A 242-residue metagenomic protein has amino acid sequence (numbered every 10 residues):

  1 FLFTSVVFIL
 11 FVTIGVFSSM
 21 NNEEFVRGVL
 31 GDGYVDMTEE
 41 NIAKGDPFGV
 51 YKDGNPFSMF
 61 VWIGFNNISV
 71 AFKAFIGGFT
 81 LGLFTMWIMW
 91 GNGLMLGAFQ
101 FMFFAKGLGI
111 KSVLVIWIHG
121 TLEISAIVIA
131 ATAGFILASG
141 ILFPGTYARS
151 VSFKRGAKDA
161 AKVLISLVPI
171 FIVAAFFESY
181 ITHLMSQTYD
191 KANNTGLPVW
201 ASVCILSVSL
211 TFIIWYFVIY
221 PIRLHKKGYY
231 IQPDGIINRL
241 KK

Functional and structural regions predicted by a protein language model:
F1-L10: Alpha-helical transmembrane segments and their helix-start/interface "positive-inside/aromatic belt" motifs in integral
F11-V12, C204-W215: Hydrophobic core of alpha-helical transmembrane segments in multi-pass integral membrane proteins
V12, V16-K44: Interfacial/capping segments of alpha-helical transmembrane domains
G15, V70, T85-L108: Small-polar-interrupted transmembrane alpha-helices in polytopic inner-membrane proteins
K44-P56, T80, W90-L94: Short juxtamembrane and helix-loop transition motifs at transmembrane-helix boundaries in membrane proteins
K52-F84: Individual transmembrane alpha-helix segments
Q100-V208: Hydrophobic alpha-helical transmembrane segments and adjacent short intramembrane/lumenal linkers of inner/organellar
H225-K242: Short, highly charged, low-complexity non-transmembrane loops/tails of multi-pass membrane proteins
